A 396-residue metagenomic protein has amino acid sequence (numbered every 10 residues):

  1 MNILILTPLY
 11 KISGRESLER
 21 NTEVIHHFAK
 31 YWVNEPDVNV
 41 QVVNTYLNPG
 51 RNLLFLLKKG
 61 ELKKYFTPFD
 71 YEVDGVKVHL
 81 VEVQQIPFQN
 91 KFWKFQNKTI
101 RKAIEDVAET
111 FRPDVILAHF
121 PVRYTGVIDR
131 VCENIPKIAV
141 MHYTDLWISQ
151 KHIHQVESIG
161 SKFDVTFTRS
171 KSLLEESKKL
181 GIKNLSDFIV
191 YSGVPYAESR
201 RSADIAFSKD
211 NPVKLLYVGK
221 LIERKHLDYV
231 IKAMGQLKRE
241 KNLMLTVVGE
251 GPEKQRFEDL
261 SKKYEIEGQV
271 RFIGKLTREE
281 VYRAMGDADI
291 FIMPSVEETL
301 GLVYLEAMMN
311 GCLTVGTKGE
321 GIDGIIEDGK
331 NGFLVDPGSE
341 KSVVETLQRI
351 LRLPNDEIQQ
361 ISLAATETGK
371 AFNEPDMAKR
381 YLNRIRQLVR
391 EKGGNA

Functional and structural regions predicted by a protein language model:
M1-Y65, G393: N-terminal subdomain of nucleotide-sugar transferases
L4, A206-K225, I231-M234, T246: Conserved donor-binding/catalytic core segment of Leloir-type glycosyltransferases
S172, G193: Carbohydrate-associated surface elements
E258-L276: Nucleotide-activated donor-binding/catalytic signature segment of Leloir-type glycosyltransferases, i.e., the conserved
K275-L276, R283-A288: Short alpha-helical donor nucleotide-sugar binding micro-motif in glycosyltransferases
V296: Aromatic "clamp/platform" in nucleotide-sugar-dependent glycosyltransferases that forms part of the donor/acceptor
L313-G316, I326: Short hydrophobic beta-strand element within catalytic cores of glycosyltransferases and related nucleotide-activated
D328-G329, F333-E340, R349-N355: Conserved acidic donor-binding segment of nucleotide-sugar-dependent glycosyltransferases
